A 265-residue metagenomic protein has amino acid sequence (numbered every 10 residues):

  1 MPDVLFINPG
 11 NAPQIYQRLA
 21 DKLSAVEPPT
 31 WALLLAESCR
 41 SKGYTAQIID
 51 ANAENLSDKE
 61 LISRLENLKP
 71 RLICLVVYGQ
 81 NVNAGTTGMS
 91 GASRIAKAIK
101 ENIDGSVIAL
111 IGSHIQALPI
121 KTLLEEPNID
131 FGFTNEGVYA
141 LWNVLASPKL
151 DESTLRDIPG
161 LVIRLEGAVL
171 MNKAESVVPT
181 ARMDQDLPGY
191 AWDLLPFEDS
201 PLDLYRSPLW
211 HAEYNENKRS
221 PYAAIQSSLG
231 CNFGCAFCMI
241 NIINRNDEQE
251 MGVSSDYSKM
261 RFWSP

Functional and structural regions predicted by a protein language model:
M1-V4: Extreme N-terminal starter segment of soluble prokaryotic enzymes
I7-N11, I73-Y78, I240: Short loop/turn segments at strand-loop or loop-helix junctions that form parts of catalytic or ligand-binding pockets
G10-L19, R164-S227: N-terminal [4Fe-4S]-dependent radical SAM core
N11, A53, I115, G230 (+1 more regions): Short, glycine/serine-rich, charged loops/turns that create anion-binding and catalytic segments at active sites
A12-Q14, G79-N81, I243-N246: A short, flexible beta-alpha/helix-coil linker loop
I15-T30: Glycine- and acidic-residue-enriched helix-capping/strand-helix junction motifs
E27, D193-P265: Radical SAM [4Fe-4S] cluster-binding motif and immediate context
W31, L35-S38, K42, Q47-A181: Glycine-rich beta-alpha loop elements in corrinoid/cobalamin-binding modules across cobalamin-dependent enzymes
